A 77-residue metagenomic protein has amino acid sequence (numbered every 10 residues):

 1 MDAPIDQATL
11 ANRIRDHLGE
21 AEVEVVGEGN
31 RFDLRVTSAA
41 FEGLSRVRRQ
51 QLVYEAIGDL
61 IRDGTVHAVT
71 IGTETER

Functional and structural regions predicted by a protein language model:
M1-E20: N-proximal, solvent-exposed amphipathic alpha-helical segments enriched in charged/polar residues
L10, D33-V36, G58: Short, functionally important structural connectors and interaction interfaces within domains
D16-D33: Short edge beta-strands and adjacent turn/loop segments
V26, R35-T37, G72-E74: Solvent-exposed beta-strand sheet faces enriched in polar/charged residues
N30-R31, A39-A40, T75-R77: Short, internal active-site loops enriched in acidic
R35-Q50: A short interface-forming secondary-structure element
V47-R77: C-terminal structural segments of small proteins and small subunits
